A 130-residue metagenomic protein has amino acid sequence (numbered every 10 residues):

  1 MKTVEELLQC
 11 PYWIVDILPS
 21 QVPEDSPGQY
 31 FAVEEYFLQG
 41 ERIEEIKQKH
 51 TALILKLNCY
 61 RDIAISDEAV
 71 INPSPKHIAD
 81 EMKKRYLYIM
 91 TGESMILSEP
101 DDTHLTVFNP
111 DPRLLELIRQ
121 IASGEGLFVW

Functional and structural regions predicted by a protein language model:
M1-L105, N109-W130: Structured alpha/beta or helical-core interaction and ligand-binding surfaces enriched in interleaved
